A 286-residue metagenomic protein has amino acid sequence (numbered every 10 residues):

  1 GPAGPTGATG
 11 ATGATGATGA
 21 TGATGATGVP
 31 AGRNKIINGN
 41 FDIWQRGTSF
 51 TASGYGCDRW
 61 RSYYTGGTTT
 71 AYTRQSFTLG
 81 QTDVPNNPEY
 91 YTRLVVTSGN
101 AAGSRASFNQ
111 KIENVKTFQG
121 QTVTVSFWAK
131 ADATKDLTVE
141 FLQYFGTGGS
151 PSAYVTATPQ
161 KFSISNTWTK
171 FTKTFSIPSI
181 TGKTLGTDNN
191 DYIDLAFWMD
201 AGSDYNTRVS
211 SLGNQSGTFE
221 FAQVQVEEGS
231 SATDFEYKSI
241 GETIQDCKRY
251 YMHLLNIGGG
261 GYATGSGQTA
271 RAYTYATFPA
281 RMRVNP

Functional and structural regions predicted by a protein language model:
P2-P286: Extracellular and organelle-lumenal recognition/adhesion modules and their flexible linkers in secreted
